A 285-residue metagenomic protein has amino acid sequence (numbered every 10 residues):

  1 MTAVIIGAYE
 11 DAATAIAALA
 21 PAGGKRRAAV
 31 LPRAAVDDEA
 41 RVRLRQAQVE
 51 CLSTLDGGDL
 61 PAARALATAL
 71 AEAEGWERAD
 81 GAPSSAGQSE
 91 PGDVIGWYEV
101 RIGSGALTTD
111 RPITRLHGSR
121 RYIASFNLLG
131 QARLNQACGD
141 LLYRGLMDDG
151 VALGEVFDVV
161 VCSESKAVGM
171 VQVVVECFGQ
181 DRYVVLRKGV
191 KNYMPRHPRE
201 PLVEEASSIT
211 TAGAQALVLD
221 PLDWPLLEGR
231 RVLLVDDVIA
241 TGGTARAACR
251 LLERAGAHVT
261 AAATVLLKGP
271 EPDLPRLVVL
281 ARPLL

Functional and structural regions predicted by a protein language model:
T2-A3, A28, V159, R231-L233: Structural motif
I5, Y9, E72-V156: Active-site-facing substrate-recognition patch
Y9-D11, A34-V36, S163-M170, T241: Gly/Ser/Thr-rich loops at beta-strand to alpha-helix junctions that form or flank small-molecule/cofactor-binding
R27-R33, V185-R187, A262-T264: Short internal beta-strands
A29-L31, G154-E164: Short glycine-rich phosphate-binding loop at a beta-alpha junction
D37-G96, R246-L285: PRPP-dependent phosphoribosyltransferase catalytic core
G169-F178, C249: Short Gly/Thr/Asp-enriched flexible loops that form oxyanion-binding sites at enzyme active sites
G179-V232: Short, glycine/charge-rich flexible loops or terminal/linker lids adjacent to PRPP-binding catalytic cores
